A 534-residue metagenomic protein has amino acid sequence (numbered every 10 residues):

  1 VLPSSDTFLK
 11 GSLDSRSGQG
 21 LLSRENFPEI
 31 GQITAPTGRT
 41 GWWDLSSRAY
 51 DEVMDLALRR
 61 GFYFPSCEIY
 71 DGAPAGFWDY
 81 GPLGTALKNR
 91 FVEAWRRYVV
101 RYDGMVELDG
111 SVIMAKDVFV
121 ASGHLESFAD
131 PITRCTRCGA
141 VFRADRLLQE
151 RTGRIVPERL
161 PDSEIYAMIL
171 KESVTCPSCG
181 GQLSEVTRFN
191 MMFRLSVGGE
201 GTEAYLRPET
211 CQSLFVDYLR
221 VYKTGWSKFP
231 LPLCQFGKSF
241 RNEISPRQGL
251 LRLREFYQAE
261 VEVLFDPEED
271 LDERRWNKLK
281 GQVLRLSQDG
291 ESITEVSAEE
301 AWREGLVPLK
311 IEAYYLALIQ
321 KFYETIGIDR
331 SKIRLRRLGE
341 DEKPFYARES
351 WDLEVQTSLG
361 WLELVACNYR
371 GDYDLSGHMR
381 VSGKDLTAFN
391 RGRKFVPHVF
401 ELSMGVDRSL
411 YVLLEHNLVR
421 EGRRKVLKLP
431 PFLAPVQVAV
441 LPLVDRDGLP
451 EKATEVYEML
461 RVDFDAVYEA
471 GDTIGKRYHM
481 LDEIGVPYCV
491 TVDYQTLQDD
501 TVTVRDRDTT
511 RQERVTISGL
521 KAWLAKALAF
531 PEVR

Functional and structural regions predicted by a protein language model:
P3, T7, D14, L21-E25 (+2 more regions): Short, positively charged and aromatic/hydrophobic N-terminal segments
L9, S15-R16, L22, P397 (+1 more regions): Residue-level detector of transmembrane insertion/anchoring sites
T34, G38-R534: NTP/phosphate- and nucleic-acid-binding module
